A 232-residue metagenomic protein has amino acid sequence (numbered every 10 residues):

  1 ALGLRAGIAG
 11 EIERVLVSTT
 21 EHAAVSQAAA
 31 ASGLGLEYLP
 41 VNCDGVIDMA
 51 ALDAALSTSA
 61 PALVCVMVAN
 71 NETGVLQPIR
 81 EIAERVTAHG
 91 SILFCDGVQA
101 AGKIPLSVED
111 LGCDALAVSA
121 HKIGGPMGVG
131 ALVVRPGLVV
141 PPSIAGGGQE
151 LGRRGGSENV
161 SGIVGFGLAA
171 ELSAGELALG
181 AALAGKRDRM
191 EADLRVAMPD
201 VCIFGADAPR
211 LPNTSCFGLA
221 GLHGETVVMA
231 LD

Functional and structural regions predicted by a protein language model:
A1-D232: Pyridoxal 5′-phosphate
